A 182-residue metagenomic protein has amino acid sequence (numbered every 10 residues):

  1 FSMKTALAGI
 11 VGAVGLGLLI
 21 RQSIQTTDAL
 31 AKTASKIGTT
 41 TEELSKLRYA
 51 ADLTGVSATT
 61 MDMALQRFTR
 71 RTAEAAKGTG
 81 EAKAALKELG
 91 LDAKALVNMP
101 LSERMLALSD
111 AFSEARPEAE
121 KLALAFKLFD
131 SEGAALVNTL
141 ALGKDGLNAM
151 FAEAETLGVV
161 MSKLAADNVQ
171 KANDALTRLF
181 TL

Functional and structural regions predicted by a protein language model:
F1-L7, S23, K32, R116-L182: Amphipathic/coiled-coil alpha-helical interface segments used for membrane interaction or oligomeric assembly
F1-Q25, E103: Short, glycine/alanine-rich hydrophobic alpha-helices that insert into or span membranes
Q25-I37: Alpha-helical transmembrane signal-anchor/signal-peptide segments
G38-L44: Membrane-cytosol interface motif
L47: Conserved binding/catalytic microenvironments
V56, A73-K77, A134-N138: Secretory-pathway/luminal and periplasmic proteins that interact with or process carbohydrate-rich
M63, R67-L106, D110, E114: Solvent-exposed, membrane-proximal periplasmic/extracellular interface segments of envelope transport and secretion
